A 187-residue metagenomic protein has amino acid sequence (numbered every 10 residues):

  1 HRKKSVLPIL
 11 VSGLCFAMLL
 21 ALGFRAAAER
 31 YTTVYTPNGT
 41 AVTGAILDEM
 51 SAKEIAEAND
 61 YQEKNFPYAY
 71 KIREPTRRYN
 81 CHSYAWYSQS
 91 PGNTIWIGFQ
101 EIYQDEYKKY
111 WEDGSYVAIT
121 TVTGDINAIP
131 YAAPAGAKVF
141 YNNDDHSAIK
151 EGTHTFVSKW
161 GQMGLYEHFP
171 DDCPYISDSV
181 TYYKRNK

Functional and structural regions predicted by a protein language model:
R2-S12: N-terminal Sec-pathway targeting helices
V6-L7, A85-W86, A148: N-terminal, helix-rich and Lys/Arg-enriched segments in bacterial and organellar proteins
V11-A21: Bacterial N-terminal signal peptides
L20-R30: Sec-dependent signal peptide cleavage junction
E29-D113: N-terminal capping segments
T32, A41-L47, N143-K187: Active-site or metal-binding loop neighborhoods of secreted/extracellular toxin and effector enzymes
Q100-L165, P170: ...with weaker cross-activation on analogous glycine-rich loops/strands in unrelated enzymes
